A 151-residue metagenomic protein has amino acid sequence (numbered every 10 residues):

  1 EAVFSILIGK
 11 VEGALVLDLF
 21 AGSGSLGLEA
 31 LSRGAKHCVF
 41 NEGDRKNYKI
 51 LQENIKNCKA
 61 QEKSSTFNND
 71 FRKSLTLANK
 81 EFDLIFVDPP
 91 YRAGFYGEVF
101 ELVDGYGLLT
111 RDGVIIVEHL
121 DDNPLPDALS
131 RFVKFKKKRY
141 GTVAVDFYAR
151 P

Functional and structural regions predicted by a protein language model:
E1-P151: Class I S-adenosyl-L-methionine-dependent methyltransferase catalytic core
